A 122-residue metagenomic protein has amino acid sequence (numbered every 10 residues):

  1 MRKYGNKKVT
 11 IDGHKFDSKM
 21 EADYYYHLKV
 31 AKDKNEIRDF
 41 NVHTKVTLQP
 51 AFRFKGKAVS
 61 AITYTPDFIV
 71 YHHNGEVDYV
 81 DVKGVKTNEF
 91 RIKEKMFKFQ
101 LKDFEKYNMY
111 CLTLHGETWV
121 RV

Functional and structural regions predicted by a protein language model:
M1-V122: Electrostatic, structured charged patches in enzyme active sites and in nucleic-acid/phosphate-binding
